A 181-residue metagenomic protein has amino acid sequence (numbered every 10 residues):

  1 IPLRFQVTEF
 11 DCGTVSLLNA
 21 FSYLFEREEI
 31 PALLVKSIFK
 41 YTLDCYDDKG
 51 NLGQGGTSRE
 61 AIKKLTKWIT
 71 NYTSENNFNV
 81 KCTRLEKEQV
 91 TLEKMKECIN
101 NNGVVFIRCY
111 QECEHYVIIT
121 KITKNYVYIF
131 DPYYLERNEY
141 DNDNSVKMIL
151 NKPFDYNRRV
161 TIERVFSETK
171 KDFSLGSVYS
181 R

Functional and structural regions predicted by a protein language model:
I1-L85: Cysteine-nucleophile protease catalytic domains, especially the papain-like/related folds used in DUB/UBL proteases
P31-V35, E114, Y134-E136: Short Gly/Pro-enriched loop/turn and capping motifs at secondary-structure junctions
P31-V35, I119, N151: Generic alpha-helical hydrophobic packing signal
G50-T57, K87, Q111, V160 (+2 more regions): Alpha-helix N-cap/loop-to-helix boundary motif
L65-T73, Y116, R137-E139, D143 (+1 more regions): A generic structural signal for ordered secondary structure
K81-Y134: Active-site-adjacent substructure of cysteine-protease-like catalytic cores
I99-N101, K121-R181: Noncatalytic regulatory segments and standalone regulatory/sensor domains
